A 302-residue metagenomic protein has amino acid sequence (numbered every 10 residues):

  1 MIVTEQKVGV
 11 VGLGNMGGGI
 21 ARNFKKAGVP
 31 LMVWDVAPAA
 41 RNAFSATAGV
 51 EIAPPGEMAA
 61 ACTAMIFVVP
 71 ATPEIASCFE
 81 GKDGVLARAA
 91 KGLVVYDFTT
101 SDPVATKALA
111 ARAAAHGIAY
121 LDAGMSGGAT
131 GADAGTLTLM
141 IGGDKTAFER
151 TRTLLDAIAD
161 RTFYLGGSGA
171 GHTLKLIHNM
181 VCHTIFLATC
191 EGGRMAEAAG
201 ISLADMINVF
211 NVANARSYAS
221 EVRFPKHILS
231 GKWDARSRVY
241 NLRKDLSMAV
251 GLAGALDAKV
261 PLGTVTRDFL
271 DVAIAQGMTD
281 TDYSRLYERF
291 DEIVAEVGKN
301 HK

Functional and structural regions predicted by a protein language model:
M1-F67, L93, F98-T99: NAD(P)+-binding Rossmann beta1-loop-alpha1 motif at the extreme N-terminus of oxidoreductases
V8, T100-H183: Rossmann-fold dinucleotide-binding core
L31, E51-I52, Y120-L121, T162 (+2 more regions): Hydrophobic beta-strand scaffold residues
V36-A37, A71, D144: Residues in the short beta-alpha loop(s) of Rossmann-like NAD(P)-binding domains
P55-F67, A71-A119: Rossmann-fold NAD(P) dinucleotide-binding segment
A134-G135, L139-G142, F163, G167-A199 (+2 more regions): Active-site-proximal catalytic alpha-helix in oxidoreductases
H172, V181, S217-T279, Y283: Interdomain hinge/lid region at the active-site interface of Rossmann-like NAD(P)-dependent oxidoreductases
A275-K302: NAD(P)-dependent dehydrogenase/reductase Rossmann-like domain
